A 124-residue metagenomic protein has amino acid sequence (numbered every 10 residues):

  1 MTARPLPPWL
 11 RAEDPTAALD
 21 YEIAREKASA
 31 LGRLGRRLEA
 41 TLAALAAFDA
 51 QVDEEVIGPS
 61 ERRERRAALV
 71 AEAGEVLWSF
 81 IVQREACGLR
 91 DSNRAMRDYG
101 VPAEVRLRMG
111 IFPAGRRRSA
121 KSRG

Functional and structural regions predicted by a protein language model:
R4-Y21: Short, charge-rich amphipathic alpha-helices with coiled-coil/heptad character
A18-R36: Short, charge/polar-rich alpha-helical segments
Y21, E55, I111-A114: Peripheral, non-catalytic segments of secretory and membrane proteins
L31-V52, L77-F80: Non-transmembrane amphipathic alpha-helical segments
D49-V70: Amphipathic alpha-helical segments
R63-G110: Amphipathic alpha-helical packing elements
R108-G124: Short, charged, intrinsically disordered terminal tails
